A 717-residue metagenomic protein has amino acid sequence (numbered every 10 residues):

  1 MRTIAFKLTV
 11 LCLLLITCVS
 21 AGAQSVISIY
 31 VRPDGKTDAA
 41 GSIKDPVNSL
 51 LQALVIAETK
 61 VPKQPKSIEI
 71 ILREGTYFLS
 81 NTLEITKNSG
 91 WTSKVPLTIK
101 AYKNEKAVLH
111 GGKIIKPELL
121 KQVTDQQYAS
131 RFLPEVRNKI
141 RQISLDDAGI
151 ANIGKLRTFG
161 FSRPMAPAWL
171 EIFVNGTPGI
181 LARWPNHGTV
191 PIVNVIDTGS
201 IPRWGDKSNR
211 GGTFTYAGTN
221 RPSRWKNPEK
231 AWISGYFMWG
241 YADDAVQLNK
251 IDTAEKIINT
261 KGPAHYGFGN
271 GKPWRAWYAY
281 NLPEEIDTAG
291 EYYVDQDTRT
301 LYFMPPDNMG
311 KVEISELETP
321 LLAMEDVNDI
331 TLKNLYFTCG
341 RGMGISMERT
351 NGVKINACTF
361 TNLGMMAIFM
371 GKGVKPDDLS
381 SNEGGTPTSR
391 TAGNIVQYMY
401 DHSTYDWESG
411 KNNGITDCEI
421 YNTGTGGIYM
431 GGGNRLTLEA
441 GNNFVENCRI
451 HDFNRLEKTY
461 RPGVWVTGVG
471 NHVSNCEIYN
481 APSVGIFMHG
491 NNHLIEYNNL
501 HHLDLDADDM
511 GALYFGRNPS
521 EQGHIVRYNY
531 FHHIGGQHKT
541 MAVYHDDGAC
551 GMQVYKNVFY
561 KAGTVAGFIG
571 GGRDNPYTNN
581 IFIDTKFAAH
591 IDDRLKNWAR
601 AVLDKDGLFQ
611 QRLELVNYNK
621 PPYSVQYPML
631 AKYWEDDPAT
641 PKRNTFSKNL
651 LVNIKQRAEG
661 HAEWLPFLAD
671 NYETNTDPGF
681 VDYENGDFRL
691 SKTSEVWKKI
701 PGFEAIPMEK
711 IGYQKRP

Functional and structural regions predicted by a protein language model:
M1-V26: Bacterial Sec-dependent N-terminal signal peptides
V26, Y30-E348, K354, T361 (+4 more regions): Extracellular polysaccharide-degrading/modifying enzymes targeting complex plant/algal/animal polysaccharides
V55, K250, T416, S474-N475 (+2 more regions): A broad, structural surface signal
T82, T92, M343-S346, G364-N413 (+2 more regions): Glycine- and acidic/polar-rich repeat regions and solenoidal domains
